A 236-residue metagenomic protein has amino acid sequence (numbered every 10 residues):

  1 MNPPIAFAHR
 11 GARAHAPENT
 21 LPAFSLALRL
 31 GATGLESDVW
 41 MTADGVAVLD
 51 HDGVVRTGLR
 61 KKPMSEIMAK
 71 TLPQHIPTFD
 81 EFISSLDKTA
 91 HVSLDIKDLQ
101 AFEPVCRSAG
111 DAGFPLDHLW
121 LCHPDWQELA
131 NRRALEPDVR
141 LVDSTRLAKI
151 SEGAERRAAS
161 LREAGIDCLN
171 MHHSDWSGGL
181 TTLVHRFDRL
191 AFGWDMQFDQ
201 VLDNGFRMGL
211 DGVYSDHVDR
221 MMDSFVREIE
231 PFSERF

Functional and structural regions predicted by a protein language model:
M1-A14: Long, acidic (Asp/Glu-rich), low-complexity accessory segments flanking structured domains
P3-A6, T33, V39-H91, K97 (+2 more regions): An active-site metal/cofactor-coordinating segment within enzyme catalytic domains
H9-R10, E36, R133: Short, cationic motifs built from Arg/Lys/His that form the positively charged side of catalytic pockets
H9-R10, H51-D52, H185: Histidine-centered active-site/metal-ligand motif
N19: Active-site beta->alpha N-cap acidic-glycine motif
P22-A23: Short amphipathic alpha-helix
L26-M41, L161-L169: Catalytic domains of carbohydrate-active enzymes, especially glycoside hydrolases
T71, D80-V92, I96-F236: Short loop-to-alpha-helix "cap/lid" segments that border enzyme active sites across diverse enzyme classes
